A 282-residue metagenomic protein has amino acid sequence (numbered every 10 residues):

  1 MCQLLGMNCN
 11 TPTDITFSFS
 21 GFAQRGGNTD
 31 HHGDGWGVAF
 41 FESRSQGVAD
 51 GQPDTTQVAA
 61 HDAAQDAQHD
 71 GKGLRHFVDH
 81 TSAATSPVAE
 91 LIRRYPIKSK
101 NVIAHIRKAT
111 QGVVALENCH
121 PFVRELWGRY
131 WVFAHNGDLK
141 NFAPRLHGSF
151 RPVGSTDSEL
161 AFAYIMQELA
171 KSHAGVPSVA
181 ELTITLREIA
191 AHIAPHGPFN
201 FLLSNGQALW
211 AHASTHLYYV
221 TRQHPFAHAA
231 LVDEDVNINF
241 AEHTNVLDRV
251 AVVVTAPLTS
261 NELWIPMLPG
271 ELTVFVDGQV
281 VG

Functional and structural regions predicted by a protein language model:
M1-A83, G270-L272, G278-G282: Extreme N-terminus nucleophile/cap motif
C2, W131-N141: Conserved beta-strand-loop-short alpha-helix elements that form and flank the Mn2+/Mg2+-coordinating active site
H80-I92, I106-G128, R145-G148: Short acidic (Asp/Glu) patches
N101, V176-T215: Catalytic core of PPM/PP2C metal-dependent serine/threonine phosphatase domains
L139, S204, G270: Glycine-rich phosphate/ribose-binding loops and adjacent secondary-structure elements that form binding surfaces
N141-A143, H147-S172: Glycine-rich phosphate-binding loop plus the immediately following alpha-helix
G154-D157, T215-I238: Gly/Ser/Thr-rich active-site loops/lids in small-molecule metabolic enzymes that frequently grip phosphoryl groups
H228-E271: A conserved acidic, glycine/proline-rich C-terminal tail/linker
